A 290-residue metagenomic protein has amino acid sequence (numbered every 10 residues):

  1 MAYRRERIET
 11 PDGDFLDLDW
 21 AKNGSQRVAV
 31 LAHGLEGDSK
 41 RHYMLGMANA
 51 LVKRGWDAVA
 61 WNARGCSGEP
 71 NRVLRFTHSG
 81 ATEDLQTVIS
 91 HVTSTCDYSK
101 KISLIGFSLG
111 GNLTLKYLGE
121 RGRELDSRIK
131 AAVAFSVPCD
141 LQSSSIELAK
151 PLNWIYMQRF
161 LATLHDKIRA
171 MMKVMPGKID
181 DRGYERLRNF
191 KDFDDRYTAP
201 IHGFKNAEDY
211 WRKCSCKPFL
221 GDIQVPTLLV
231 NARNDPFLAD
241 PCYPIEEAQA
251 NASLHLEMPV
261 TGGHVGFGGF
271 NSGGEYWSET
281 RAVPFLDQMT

Functional and structural regions predicted by a protein language model:
M1-G24, G268-S272: N-terminal cap/lid segment of alpha/beta-hydrolase-fold proteins
Q26-G34: Short beta-strand element of the alpha/beta-hydrolase
G37-K40, A48-R72: Conserved alpha/beta-hydrolase
R64-S103: Catalytic nucleophile-loop/oxyanion-hole region of alpha/beta-hydrolase and closely related hydrolase-like folds
S94, Y98-H202: Alpha/beta-hydrolase-fold enzymes
I223, L229-N231: Short beta-strand/loop motif that positions the catalytic acidic residue of the alpha/beta-hydrolase fold
Q249-V265: Catalytic histidine neighborhood in serine/cysteine hydrolases with alpha/beta-hydrolase-type architecture
G262-Y276: Catalytic histidine-centered segment of alpha/beta-hydrolase-like enzymes
